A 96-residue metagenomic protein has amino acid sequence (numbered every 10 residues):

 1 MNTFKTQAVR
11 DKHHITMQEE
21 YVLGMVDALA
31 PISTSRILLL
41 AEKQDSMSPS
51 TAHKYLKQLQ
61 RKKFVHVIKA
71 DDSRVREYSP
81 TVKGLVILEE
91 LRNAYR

Functional and structural regions predicted by a protein language model:
M1-M25: Short alpha-helical segments that sit at the start of domains
T3-Q7, V22, V86-R96: Amphipathic alpha-helical dimerization/coiled-coil segments that flank or bridge DNA-binding/regulatory modules
I15-T16, A70-N93: Short, cationic-aromatic polyanion-contact patches
V26-A30: Short helix-to-turn junction characteristic of helix-turn-helix DNA-binding domains, especially the helix
I32-A41: Short acidic, hydrophobic short linear motifs in intrinsically disordered regions
L38, M47, V82-V86: A compositional/biophysical signature of low hydrophobicity enriched in polar/charged and small residues
S46-R61: Short amphipathic alpha-helical interaction segments
Q60-A70: A short, conserved structural fragment
